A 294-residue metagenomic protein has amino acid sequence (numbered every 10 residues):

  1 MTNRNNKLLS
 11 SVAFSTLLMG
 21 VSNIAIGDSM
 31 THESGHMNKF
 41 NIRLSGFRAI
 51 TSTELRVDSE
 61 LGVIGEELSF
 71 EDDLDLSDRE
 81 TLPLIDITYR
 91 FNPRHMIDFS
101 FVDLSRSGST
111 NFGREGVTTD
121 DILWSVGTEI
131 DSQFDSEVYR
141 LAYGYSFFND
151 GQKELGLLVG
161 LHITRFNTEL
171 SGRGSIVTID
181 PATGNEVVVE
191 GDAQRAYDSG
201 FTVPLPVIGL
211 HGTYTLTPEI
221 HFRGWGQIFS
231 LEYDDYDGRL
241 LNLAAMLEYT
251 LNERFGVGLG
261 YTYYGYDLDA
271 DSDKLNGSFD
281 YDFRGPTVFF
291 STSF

Functional and structural regions predicted by a protein language model:
M1-N38: Cleavable N-terminal export/targeting peptides
I26-L104, T287, S293: Short glycine/proline- and aromatic-enriched beta-strand/turn motifs that initiate or cap beta-hairpins
R43-F47, S100-V102, L158-H162, W225-Q227 (+1 more regions): Transmembrane beta-strands of outer-membrane beta-barrel proteins
L44, I85-Y89, L141-Y145, V159-L161 (+4 more regions): Residues on the lipid-exposed face of transmembrane beta-strands in outer-membrane beta-barrel proteins
S52-E80, D103-E137, T164-T202, L231-Y236 (+1 more regions): Extracellular/periplasm-exposed beta-strand and loop segments of Gram-negative cell-envelope proteins, dominated by
R94-I97, G151-L155, P218-F222, R254-V257: Repeated loop/turn-to-beta-strand initiation elements of outer-membrane beta-barrel proteins
V203-G209, G238-M246, Y281-T287: Transmembrane beta-barrel architecture of outer membranes
H221-D234: Transmembrane beta-strand segments that form the barrel wall of outer-membrane beta-barrel proteins
